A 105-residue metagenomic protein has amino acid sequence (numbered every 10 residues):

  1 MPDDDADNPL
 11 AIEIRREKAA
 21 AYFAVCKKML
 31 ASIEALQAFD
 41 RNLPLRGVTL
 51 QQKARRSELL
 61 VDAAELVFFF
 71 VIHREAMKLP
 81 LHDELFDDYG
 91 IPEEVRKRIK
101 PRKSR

Functional and structural regions predicted by a protein language model:
M1-E13: Short, charge-rich amphipathic alpha-helices with coiled-coil/heptad character
L10-K27: Short, charge/polar-rich alpha-helical segments
A11-I14, Q52, F70: General helical secondary-structure elements
R15-K18, I33, Q37, G90-E93 (+1 more regions): Generic secondary-structure transition motif, activating predominantly at the C-termini of alpha-helices
V25-L43, V67-F70: Non-transmembrane amphipathic alpha-helical segments
P44-G47, R96-R105: Short, conserved aromatic-histidine micro-motifs
P44-L60: A short, flexible low-complexity segment enriched in Lys/Arg and Gly/Pro that occurs in N-terminal basic tails
R55-K100: Amphipathic alpha-helical packing elements
